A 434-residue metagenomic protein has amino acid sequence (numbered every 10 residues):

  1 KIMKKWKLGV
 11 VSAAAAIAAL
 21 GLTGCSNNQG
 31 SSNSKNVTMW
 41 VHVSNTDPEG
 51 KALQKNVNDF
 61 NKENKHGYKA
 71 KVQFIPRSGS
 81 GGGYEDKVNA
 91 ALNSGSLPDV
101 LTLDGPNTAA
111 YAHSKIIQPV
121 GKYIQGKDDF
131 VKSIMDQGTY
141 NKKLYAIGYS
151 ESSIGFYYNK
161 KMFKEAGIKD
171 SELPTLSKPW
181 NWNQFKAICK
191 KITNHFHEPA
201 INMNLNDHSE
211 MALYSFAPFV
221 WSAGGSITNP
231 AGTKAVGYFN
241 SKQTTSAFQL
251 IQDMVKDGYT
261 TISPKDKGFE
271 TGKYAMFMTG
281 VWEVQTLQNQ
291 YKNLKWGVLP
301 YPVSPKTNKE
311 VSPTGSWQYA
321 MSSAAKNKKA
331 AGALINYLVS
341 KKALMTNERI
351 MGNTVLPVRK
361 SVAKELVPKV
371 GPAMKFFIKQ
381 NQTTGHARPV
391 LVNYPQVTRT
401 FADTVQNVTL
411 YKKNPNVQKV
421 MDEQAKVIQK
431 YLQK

Functional and structural regions predicted by a protein language model:
K4-A13, A19-A110, Q125, P305-T307 (+5 more regions): Conserved N-terminal structural module of periplasmic/extracytoplasmic solute-binding proteins
W40-N45, E49-N61, R77, L213-P218 (+2 more regions): Extracytoplasmic/periplasmic substrate-binding proteins
G82-S96, S114, F163, Q184-K191 (+1 more regions): Short helices/loops that flank or line small-molecule/ion binding pockets
A91-L103, I116-Q118, H197-P199, T271-T279 (+1 more regions): Alpha-to-beta junction loops
L103-G155, N183-Q184, A212-S215, F219 (+2 more regions): Hinge/lid segment of periplasmic solute-binding proteins
Q137-G138, K292, L299, R349-D403 (+1 more regions): Long, aromatic- and glycine/proline-rich binding clefts that accommodate carbohydrate-like moieties
K186-K191, G225-S226, P230-I262: Glycine-centered hinge/linker elements that transmit conformational signals in sensory and ligand-binding systems
V255, W317-N353: Bilobed periplasmic-binding protein/Venus flytrap-like ligand-binding cleft at the lobe interface of extracytoplasmic
